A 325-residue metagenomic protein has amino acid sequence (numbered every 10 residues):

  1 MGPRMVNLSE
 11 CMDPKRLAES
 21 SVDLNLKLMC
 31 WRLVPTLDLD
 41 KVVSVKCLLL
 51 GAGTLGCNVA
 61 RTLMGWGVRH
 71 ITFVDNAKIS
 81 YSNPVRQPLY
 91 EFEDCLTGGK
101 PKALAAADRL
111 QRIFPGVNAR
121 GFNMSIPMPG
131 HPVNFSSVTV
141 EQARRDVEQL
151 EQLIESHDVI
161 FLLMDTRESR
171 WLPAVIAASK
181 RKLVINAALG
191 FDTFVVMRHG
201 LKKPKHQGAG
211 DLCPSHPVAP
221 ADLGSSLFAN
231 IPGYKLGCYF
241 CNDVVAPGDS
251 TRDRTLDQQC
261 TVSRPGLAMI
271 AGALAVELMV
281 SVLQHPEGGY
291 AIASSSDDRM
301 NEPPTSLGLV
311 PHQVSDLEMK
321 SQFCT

Functional and structural regions predicted by a protein language model:
M1-M29, K41, K46, P129 (+1 more regions): Glycine-rich phosphate/adenylate-binding loop
P35-S80: Glycine-rich adenosine-cofactor-binding loop
L48, G56, A60, M64-G65 (+6 more regions): Amphipathic alpha-helical interaction motifs in eukaryotic regulatory proteins
V59, S80, G99-K102, A106 (+3 more regions): Alpha-helical interaction elements in eukaryotic regulators
R69-I71, I113-V117, K180-L183, Y234: Secondary-structure transition/capping motifs at alpha-helix termini and the adjoining loop/turn into the next element
T72-V74, R120-F122, F161, L183-I185: Hydrophobic/aromatic beta-strand patches that form the interior of the parallel beta-sheet core in alpha/beta enzyme
V74-P127: Glycine-rich phosphate-binding loop and adjoining beta1-alpha1-beta2 segment of Rossmann-like nucleotide-binding folds
